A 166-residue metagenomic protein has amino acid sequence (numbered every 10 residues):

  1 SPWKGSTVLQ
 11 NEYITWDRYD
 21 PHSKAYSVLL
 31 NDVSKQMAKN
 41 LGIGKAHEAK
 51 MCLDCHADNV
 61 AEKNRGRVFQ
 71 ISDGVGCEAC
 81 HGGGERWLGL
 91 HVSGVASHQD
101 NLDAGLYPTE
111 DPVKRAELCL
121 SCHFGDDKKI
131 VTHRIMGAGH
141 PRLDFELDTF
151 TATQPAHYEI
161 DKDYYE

Functional and structural regions predicted by a protein language model:
P2-K39, N64-V75, G83-E166: Primarily the internal scaffold of c-type cytochrome electron-transfer domains, especially repeated/multiheme c-type
K24, K50-D54, V75-E78: N-terminal, well-ordered alpha-helical segments
D32-K63: Long, well-ordered hydrophobic secondary-structure segments characteristic of membrane-embedded and membrane-proximal
C55, C80, C122: Short Cys/His-rich metal-coordination motifs, predominantly Zn2+-binding knuckles/fingers
